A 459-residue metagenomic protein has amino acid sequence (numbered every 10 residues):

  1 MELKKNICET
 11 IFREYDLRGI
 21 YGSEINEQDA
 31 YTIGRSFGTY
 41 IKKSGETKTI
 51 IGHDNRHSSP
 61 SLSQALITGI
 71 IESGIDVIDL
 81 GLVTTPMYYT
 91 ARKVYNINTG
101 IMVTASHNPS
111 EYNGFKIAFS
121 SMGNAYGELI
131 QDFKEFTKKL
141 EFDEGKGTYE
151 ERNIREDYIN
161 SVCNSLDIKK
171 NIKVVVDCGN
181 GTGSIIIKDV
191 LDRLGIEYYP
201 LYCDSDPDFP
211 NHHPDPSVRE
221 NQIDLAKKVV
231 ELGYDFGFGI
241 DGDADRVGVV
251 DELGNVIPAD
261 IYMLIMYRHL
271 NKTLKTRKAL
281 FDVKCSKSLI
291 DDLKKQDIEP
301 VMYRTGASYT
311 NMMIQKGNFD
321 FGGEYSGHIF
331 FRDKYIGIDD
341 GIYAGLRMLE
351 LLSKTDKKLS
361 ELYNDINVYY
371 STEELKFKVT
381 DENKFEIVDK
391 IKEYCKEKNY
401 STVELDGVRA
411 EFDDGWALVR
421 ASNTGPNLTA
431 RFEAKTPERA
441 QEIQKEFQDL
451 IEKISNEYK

Functional and structural regions predicted by a protein language model:
M1-T68, E72-S73, T99, E151-I172: An N-terminal, well-structured beta->alpha segment
K43, T47-N113, V190-V250: N-terminal small/polar loop signature for handling phosphorylated ligands or for N-terminal nucleophile
V77-P86, V256-A259, F281-D282, Y303-R304: Active-site nucleophile and cofactor-binding loops and adjacent substrate-binding regions of central metabolic enzymes
N98-S106, Y112, V229-D251, V256 (+2 more regions): Glycine-rich phosphate-binding loop
S110-E111, I117-E128, E135, K169-K170 (+1 more regions): Replace "Mg2+/Mn2+-dependent" with "divalent metal-dependent
N113-L232: Gly/Ser/Thr-enriched, mixed-charge loops and adjacent short helices that form phosphate/oxyanion-binding elements
L274-K459: Phosphate-binding and adjacent anionic-ligand microenvironments
